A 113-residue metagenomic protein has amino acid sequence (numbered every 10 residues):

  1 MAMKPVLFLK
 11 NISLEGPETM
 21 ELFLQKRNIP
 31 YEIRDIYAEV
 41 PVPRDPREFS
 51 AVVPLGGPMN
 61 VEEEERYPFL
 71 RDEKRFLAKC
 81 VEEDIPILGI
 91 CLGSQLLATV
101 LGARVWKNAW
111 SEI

Functional and structural regions predicted by a protein language model:
M1-E83: N-terminal beta1-alpha1 cap of cysteine-dependent amidohydrolase-like domains
L14-E15, Q95, I113: Short alpha-helical
Y37, G93, S111: Residue-level "edge-of-site" marker
E64-E65, L97, L101: Ubiquitous "structural anchor" signal
G89, G93, A98: Gly/Ala-rich beta-loop-alpha elbow adjacent to hydrolase catalytic centers
T99-I113: A conserved active-site-flanking secondary-structure segment within enzyme catalytic domains
